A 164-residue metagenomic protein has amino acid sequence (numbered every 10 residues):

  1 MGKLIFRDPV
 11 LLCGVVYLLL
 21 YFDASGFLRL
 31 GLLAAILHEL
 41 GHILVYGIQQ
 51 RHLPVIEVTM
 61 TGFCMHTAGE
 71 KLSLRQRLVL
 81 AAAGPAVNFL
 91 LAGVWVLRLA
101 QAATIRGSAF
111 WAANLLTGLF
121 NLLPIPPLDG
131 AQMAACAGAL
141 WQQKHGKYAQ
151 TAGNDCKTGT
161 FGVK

Functional and structural regions predicted by a protein language model:
M1-K164: Hydrophobic transmembrane alpha-helices and their immediate loop junctions in multi-pass integral membrane proteins
